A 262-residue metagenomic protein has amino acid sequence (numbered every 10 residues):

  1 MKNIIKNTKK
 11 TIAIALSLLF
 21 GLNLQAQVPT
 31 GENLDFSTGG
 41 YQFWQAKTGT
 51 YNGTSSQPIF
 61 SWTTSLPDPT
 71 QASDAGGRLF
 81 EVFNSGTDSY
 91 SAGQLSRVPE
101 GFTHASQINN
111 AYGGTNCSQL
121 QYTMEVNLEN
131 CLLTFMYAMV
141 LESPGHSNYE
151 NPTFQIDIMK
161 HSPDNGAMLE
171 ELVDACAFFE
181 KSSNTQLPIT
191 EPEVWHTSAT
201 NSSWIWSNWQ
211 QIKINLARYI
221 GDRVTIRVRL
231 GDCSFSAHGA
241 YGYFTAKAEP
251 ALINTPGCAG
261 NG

Functional and structural regions predicted by a protein language model:
M1-T30, C258: Bacterial Sec-dependent N-terminal signal peptides
Q27-A251: Aromatic (Trp/Tyr/Phe) and Gly/Pro-enriched flexible surface segments
A248-G262: Proline- and Ser/Thr-rich low-complexity, intrinsically disordered segments
